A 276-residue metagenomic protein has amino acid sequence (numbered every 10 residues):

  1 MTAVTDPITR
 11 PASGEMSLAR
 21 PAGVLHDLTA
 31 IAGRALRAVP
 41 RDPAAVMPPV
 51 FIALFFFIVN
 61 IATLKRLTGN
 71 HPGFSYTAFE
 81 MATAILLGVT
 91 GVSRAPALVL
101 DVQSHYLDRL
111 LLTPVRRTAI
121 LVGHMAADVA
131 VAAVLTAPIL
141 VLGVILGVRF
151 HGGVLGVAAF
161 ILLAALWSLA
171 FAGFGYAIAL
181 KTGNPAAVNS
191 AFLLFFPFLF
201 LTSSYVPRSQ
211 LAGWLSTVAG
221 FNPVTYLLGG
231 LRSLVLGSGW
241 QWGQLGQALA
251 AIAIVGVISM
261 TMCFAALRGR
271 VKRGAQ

Functional and structural regions predicted by a protein language model:
T2-S13, V235-G239, A250-Q276: Junction motif at the cytosolic side of a transmembrane helix
R10-A32, F171, W214-T225: Short, membrane-interfacial amphipathic segments enriched in basic
G33-I52, W240-W242, G246: Membrane-interface helix starts
A38, H151, T202-I258: Membrane-interfacial helix-loop-helix junctions in multi-pass membrane proteins
A38, I61, K65-R66, L100 (+9 more regions): Transmembrane helix-loop junction
F55, V59-N60, S75-L146, G175-I178 (+2 more regions): Hydrophobic alpha-helical transmembrane segments of multi-pass membrane transport proteins
N60-A62, A179-F221, T225: Transmembrane helix segments
R117-F192, Q241-F264: Alpha-helical transmembrane segments and their short interhelical loops
